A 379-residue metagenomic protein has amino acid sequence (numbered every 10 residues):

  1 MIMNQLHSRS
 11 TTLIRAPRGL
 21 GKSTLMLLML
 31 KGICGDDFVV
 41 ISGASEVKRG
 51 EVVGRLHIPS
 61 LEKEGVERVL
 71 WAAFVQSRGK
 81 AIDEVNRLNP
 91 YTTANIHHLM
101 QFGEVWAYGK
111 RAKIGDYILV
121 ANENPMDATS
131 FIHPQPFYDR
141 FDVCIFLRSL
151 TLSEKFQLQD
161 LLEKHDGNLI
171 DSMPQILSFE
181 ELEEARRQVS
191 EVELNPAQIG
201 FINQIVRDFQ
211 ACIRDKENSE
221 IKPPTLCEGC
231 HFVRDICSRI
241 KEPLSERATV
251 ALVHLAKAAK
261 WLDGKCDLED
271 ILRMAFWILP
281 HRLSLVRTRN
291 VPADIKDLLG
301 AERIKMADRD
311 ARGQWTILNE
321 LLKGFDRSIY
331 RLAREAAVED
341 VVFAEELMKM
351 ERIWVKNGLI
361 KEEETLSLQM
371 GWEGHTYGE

Functional and structural regions predicted by a protein language model:
I2-R9, A73-V75, R111-A112: Phosphate-binding P-loop
N4-A44: Walker A/P-loop
Q5-R9, G32-D36, R55, P59 (+10 more regions): Conserved, well-folded catalytic cores of nucleic-acid-processing and energy-transducing macromolecular machines
T12-R15, T24, P59-K63, G79 (+4 more regions): Canonical AAA+ ATPase core
L13, G19-G21, K222-E379: C-terminal engagement/docking regions of AAA+ P-loop ATPases
A44-Q76: Short glycine-rich substrate-engagement loop in P-loop NTPases that contacts/grips substrate
N168-L252: Conserved AAA+ ATPase small/helical "lid" subdomain
